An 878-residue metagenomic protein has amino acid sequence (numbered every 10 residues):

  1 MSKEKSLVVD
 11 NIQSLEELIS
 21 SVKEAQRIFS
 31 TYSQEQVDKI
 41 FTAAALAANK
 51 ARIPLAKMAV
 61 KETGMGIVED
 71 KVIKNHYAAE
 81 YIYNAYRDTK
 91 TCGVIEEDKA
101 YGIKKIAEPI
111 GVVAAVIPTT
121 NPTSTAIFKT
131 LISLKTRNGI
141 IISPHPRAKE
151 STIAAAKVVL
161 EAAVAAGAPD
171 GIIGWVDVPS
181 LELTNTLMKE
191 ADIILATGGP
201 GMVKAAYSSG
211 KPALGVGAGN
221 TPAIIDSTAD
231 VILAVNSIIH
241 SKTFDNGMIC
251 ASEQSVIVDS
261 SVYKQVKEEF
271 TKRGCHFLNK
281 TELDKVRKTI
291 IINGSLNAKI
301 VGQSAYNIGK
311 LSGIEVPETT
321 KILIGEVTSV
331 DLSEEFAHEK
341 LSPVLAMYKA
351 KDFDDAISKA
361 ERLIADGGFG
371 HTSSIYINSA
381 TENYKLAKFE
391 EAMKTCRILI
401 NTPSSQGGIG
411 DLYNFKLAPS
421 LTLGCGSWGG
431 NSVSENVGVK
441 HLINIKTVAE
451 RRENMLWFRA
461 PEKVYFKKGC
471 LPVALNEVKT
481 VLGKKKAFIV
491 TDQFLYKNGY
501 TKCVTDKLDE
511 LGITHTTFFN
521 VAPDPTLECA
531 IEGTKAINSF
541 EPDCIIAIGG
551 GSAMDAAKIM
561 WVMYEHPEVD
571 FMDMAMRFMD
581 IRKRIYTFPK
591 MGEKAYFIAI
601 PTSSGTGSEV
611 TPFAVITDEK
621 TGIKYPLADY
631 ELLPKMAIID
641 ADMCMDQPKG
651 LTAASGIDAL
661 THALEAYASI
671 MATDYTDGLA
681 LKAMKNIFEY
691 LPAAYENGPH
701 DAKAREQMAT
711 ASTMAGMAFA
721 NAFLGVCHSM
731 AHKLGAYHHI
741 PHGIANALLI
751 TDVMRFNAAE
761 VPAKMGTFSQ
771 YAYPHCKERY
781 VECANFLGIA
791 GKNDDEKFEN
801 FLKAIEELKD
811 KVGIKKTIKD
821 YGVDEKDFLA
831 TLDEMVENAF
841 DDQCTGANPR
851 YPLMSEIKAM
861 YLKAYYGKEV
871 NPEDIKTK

Functional and structural regions predicted by a protein language model:
S2-K104, I132, K272: N-terminal Rossmann-like NAD(P)+-binding subdomain of aldehyde/semialdehyde dehydrogenases
K3, S30, I314-E315, T319-N454: Conserved C-terminal structural/oligomerization subdomain of aldehyde/semialdehyde dehydrogenase
V9-N11, V203-D331, S358: ALDH superfamily catalytic-core signature
K90, A155, E528-D642: Glycine/threonine-rich beta-strand-loop-alpha-helix active-site module that forms ligand/phosphate-binding
V94-L233: Rossmann-like NAD(P) dinucleotide-binding subdomain of oxidoreductase/dehydrogenase enzymes
K264, K272, V610-A722: Carboxylate- and glycine-rich phosphate/diphosphate-binding segment that chelates Mg2+/Mn2+
M455-C544, I818-K819: ATP/NTP phosphate-donor binding region
Y737, G743-D827, V870: Gly/Pro-rich interdomain helix-loop hinge
